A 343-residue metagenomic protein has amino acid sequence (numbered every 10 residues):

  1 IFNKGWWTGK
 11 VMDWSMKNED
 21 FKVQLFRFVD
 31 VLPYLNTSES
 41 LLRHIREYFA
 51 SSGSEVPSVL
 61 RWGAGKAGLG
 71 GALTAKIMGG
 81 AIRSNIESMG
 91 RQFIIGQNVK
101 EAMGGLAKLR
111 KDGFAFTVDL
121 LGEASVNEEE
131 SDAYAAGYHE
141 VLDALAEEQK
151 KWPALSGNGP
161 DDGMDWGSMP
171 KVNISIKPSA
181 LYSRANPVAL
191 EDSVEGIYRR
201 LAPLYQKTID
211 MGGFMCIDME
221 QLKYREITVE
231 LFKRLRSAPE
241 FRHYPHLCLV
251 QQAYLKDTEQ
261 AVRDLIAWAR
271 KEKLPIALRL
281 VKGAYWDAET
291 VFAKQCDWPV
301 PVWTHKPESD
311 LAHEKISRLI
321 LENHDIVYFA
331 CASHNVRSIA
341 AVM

Functional and structural regions predicted by a protein language model:
I1-M343: Positively charged, amphipathic and often flexible ligand-engagement surfaces
